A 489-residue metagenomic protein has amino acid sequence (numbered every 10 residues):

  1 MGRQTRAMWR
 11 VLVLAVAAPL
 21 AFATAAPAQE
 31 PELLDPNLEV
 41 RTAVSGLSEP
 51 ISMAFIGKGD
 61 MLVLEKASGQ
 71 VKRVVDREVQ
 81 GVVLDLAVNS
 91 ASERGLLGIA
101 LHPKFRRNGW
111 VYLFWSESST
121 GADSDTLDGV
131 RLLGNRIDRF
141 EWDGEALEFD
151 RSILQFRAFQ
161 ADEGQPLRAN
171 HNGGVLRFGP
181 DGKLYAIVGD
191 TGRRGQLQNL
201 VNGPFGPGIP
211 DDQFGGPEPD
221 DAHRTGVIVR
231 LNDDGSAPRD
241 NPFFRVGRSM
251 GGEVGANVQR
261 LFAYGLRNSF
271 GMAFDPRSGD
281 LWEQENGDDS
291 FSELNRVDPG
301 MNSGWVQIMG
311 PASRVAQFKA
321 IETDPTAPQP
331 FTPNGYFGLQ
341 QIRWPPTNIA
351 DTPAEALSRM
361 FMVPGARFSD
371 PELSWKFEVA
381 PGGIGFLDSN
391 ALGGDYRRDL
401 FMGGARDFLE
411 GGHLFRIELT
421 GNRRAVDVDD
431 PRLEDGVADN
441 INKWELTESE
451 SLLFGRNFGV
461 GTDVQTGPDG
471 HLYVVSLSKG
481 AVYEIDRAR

Functional and structural regions predicted by a protein language model:
G2-V13: Bacterial N-terminal signal peptides that target proteins for export
R3, A28, L339-Q340: Intrinsically disordered, low-complexity regions enriched in polar/acidic and amide residues
V11-A21: Bacterial N-terminal signal peptides
F22-A28: Sec/Tat signal peptide C-region and signal peptidase I cleavage site
A28-Q196, L200, G271-F274, G279-S290 (+2 more regions): Acidic, Gly/Ser/Thr-rich repeat motifs that build Ca2+-stabilized beta-propeller blades
L33-L34, R94-L96, K104, E117-S119 (+3 more regions): Beta-propeller domain segments
L452-N457: Short, Gly/Ser/Thr-enriched beta-strand-loop segments that form substrate-interacting elements of hydrolase/peptidase
